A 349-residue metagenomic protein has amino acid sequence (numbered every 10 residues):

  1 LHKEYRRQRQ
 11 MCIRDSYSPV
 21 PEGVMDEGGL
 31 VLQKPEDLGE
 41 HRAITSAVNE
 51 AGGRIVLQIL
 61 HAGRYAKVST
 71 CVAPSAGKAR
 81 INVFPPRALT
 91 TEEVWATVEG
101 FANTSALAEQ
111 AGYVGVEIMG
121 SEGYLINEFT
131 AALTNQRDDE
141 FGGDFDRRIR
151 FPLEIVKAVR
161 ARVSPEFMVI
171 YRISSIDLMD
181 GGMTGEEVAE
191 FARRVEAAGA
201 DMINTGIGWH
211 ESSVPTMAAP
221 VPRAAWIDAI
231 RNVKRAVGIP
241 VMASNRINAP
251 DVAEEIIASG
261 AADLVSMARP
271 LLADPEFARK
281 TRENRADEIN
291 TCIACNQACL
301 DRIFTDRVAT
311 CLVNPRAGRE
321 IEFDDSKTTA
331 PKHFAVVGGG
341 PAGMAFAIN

Functional and structural regions predicted by a protein language model:
L1-I13: Single conserved hydrophobic/aromatic residue that forms the stacking wall/gate of nucleotide- or nucleobase-binding
K3-Y5, R235, S326-A330: Short, flexible hinge/linker loops that cap or flank conserved catalytic cores
Q10, S18-R42, S46-M242, D251-E255 (+1 more regions): Alpha/beta enzyme core
I173-S175, I207, N245-R246, S266-R269 (+3 more regions): Active-site proximal loops enriched in glycine and acidic residues that flank catalytic Cys/His/Asp and coordinate
T216-P222, D324-S326, P331-F334: Short, contiguous acidic/charged loop-to-helix segments that flank catalytic cores in large enzymes
A261-K280: Glycine-rich phosphate-binding active-site loops on the catalytic face of alpha/beta enzymes
T281-P331: Cysteine-cluster motifs in flexible loop/terminal segments that predominantly coordinate metals
F334-N349: N-terminal Rossmann-like FAD-binding beta1-loop-alpha1 element of flavoenzymes
